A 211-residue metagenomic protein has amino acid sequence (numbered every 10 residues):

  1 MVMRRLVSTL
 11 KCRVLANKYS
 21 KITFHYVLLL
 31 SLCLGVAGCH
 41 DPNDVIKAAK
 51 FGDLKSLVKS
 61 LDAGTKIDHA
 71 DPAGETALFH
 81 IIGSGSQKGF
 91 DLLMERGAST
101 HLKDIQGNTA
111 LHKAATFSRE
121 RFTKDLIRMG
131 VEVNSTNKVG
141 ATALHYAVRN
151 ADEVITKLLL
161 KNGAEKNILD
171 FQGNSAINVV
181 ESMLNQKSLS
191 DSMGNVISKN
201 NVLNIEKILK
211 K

Functional and structural regions predicted by a protein language model:
Y26-G35: Bacterial N-terminal signal peptides
C39-V45, N162, F171-N174, V179-K211: Ankyrin-repeat-protein effector appendages
N43, K47-F51, K55-R96: Post-signal-peptide N-terminal segment of Sec-exported extracytoplasmic proteins
K47-G52, H80-S86, K113-R119, Y146-D152 (+1 more regions): Ankyrin repeat A-helix N-terminal signature
D53-L61, S86-M94, R119-I127, D152-L160 (+2 more regions): Ankyrin repeat structural motif
